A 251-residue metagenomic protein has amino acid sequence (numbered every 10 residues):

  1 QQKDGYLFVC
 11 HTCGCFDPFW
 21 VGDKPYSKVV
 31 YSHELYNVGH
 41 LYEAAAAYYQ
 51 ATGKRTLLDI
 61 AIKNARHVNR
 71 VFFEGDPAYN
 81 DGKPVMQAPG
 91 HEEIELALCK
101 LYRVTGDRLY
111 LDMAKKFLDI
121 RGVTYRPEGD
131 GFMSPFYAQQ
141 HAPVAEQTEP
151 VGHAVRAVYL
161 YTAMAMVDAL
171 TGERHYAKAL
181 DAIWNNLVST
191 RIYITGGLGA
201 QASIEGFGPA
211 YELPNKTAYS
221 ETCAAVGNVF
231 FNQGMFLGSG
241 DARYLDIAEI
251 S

Functional and structural regions predicted by a protein language model:
Q1-S251: Glycan-recognition and catalytic cores of secretory/periplasmic carbohydrate-active enzymes
